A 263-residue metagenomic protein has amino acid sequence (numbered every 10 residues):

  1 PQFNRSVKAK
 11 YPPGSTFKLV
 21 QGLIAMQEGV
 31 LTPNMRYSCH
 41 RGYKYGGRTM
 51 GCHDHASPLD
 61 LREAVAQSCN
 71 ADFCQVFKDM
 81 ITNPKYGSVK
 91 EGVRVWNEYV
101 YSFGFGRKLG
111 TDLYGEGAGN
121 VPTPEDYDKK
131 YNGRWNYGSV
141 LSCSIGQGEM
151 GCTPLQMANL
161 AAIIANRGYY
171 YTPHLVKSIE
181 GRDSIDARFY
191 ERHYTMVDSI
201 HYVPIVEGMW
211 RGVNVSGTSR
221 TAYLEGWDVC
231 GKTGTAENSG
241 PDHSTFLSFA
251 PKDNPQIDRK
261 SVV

Functional and structural regions predicted by a protein language model:
P1-S15, V20-D258: Beta-lactam-recognizing serine transpeptidase/beta-lactamase-like catalytic domain environment
V262: Conserved small/polar residues in nucleotide/adenosyl-binding loops
